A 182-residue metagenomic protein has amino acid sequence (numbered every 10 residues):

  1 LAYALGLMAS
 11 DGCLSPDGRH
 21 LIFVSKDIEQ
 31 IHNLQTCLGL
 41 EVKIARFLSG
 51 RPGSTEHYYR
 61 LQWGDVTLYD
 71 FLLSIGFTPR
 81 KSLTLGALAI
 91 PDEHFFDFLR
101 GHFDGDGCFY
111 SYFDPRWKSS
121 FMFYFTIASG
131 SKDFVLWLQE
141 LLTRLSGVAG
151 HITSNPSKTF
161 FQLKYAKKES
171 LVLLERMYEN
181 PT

Functional and structural regions predicted by a protein language model:
L1-T182: Internal intein/HINT superfamily modules and their associated LAGLIDADG
